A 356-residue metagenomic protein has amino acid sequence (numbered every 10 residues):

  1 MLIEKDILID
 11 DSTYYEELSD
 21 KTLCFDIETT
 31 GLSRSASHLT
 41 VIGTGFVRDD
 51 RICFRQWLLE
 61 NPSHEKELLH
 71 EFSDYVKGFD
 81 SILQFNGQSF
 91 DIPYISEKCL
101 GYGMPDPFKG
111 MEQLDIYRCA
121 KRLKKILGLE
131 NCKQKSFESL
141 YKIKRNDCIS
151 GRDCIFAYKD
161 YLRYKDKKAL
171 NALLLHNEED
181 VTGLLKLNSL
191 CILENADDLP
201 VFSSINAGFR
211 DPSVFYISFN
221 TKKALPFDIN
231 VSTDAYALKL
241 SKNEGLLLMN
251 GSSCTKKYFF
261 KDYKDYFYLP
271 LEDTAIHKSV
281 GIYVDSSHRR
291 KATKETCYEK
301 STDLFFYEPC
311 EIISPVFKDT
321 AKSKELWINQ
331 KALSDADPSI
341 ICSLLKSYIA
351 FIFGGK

Functional and structural regions predicted by a protein language model:
M1-S37, V47-K356: DEDD superfamily 3′-5′ metal-dependent exonuclease/proofreading module
I42-T44: Short beta-strand scaffold segments in enzyme catalytic cores
